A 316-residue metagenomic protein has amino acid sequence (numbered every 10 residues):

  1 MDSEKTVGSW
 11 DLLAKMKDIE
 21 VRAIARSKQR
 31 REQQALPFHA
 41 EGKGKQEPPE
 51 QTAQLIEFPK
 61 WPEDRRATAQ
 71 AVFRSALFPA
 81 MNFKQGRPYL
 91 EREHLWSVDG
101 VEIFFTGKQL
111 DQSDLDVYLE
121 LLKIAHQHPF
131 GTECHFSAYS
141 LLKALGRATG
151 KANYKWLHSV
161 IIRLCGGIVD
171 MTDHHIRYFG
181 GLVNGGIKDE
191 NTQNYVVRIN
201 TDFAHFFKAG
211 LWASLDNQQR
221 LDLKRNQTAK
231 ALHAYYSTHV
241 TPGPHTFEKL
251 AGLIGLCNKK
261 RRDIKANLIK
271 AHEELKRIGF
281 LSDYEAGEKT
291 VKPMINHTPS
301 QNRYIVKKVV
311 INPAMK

Functional and structural regions predicted by a protein language model:
M1-K316: Charged, alpha-helix-forming regions
